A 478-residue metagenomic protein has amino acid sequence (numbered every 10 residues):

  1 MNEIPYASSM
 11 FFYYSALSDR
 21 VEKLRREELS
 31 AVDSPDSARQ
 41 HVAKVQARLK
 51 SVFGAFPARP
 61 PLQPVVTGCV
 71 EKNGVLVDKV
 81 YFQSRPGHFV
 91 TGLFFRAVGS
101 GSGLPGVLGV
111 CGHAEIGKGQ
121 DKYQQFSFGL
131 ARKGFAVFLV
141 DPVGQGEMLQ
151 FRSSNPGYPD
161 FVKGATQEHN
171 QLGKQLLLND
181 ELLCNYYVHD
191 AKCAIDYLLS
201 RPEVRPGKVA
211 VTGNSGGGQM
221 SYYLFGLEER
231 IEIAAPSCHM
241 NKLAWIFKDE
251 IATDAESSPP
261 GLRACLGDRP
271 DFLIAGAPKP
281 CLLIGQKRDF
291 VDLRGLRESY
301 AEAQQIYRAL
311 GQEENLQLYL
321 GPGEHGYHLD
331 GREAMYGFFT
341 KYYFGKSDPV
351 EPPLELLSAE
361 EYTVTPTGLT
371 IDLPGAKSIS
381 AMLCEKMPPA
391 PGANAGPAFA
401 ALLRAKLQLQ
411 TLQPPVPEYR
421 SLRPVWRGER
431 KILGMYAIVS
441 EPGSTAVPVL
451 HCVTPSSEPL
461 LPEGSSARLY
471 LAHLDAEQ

Functional and structural regions predicted by a protein language model:
M1-F89, A277, I284-V447, H451-R468 (+1 more regions): Alpha/beta-hydrolase-fold serine-hydrolase catalytic core, especially in secreted/extracellular enzymes
S102-K192, L199-S200, K242-E250, S258 (+1 more regions): Cap/lid segment of the alpha/beta-hydrolase catalytic domain
L108, K208-A210, I233: Residue in the alpha/beta-hydrolase core beta-strand immediately N-terminal to the catalytic nucleophile
D141, T212, S237-C238, I284 (+1 more regions): Alpha/beta-hydrolase-fold catalytic nucleophile elbow
Q167-Q171, L177-L178, D190, E232-I274 (+3 more regions): Mobile cap/lid helix-loop segments that gate and shape the active-site cleft of serine hydrolases
P202-E203, Y223-R230, A275-A277: Alpha-helix C-terminal capping segments
E203-S215: Alpha/beta-hydrolase fold nucleophile elbow
G213-Y223: Glycine-rich nucleophile elbow surrounding the catalytic serine of serine-hydrolase chemistry
